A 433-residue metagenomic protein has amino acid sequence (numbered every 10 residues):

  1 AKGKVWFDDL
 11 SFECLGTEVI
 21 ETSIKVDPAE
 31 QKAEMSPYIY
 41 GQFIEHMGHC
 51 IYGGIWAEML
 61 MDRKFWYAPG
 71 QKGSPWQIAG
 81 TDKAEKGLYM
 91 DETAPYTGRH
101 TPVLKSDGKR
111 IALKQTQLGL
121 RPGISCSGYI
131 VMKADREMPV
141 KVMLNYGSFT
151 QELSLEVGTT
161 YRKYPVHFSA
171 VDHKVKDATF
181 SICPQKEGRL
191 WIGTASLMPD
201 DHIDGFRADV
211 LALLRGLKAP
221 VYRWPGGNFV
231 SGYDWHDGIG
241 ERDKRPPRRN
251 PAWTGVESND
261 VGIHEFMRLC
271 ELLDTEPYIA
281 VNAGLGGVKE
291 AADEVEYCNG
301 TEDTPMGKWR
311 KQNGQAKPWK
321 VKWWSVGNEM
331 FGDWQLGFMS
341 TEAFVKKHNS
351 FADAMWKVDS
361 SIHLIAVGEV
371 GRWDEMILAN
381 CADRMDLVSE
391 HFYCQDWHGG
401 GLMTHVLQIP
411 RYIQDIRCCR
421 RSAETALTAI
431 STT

Functional and structural regions predicted by a protein language model:
A1-N259, E276, G286, A292 (+3 more regions): Extracellular and organelle-lumenal recognition/adhesion modules and their flexible linkers in secreted
L10, Q42, I130, K218 (+7 more regions): Conserved, mostly hydrophobic/aromatic
Y40-I44, P220-P225, P277-A280, K322-V326 (+3 more regions): Structural recognition of the beta-strand scaffold that forms the well-ordered cores of secreted hydrolase catalytic
S125, D209-A212, E265-R268, L272 (+5 more regions): Alpha-helical scaffolding segments of alpha/beta enzyme cores, especially the outer helices of TIM-barrel or partial
F168-D172, D177-R189, K308, S340-T433: Noncatalytic carbohydrate-binding groove/subsite architecture in carbohydrate-active enzymes
N228, A283-G287, M330, G368-G371 (+1 more regions): Active-site-proximal loop/turn and secondary-structure-junction residues that shape catalytic pockets, frequently
G300-K320: Short mixed-charge
G327-W334, C394-G400: Conserved radical SAM core fold
